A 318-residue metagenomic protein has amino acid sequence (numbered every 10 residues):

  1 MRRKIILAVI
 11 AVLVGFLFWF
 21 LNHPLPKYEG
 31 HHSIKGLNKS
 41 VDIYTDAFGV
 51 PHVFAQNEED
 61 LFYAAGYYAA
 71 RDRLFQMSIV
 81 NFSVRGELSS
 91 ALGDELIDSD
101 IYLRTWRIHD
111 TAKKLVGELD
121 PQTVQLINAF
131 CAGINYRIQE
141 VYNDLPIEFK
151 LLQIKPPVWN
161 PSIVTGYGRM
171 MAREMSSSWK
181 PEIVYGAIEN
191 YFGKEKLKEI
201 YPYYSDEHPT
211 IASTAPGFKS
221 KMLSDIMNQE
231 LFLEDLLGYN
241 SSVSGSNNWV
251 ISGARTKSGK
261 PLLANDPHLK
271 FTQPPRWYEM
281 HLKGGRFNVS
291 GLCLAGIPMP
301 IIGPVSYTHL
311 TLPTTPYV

Functional and structural regions predicted by a protein language model:
M1-A11: N-terminal Sec-pathway targeting helices
V12-W19: Single-pass alpha-helical transmembrane signal-anchor segments
W19-L262, P267, Q273-P274: Substrate-recognition/specificity elements adjacent to catalytic centers across diverse enzyme folds
A47, G303-S306: Short acidic-glycine loop/turn motifs at beta-strand connectors
W249-V250, M299-I301: Short beta-strand scaffold segments in enzyme catalytic cores
K283-F287: A conserved hydrophobic secondary-structure block that centers on an alpha-helix together with its immediately flanking
T308-T314: Conserved small/polar residues in nucleotide/adenosyl-binding loops
